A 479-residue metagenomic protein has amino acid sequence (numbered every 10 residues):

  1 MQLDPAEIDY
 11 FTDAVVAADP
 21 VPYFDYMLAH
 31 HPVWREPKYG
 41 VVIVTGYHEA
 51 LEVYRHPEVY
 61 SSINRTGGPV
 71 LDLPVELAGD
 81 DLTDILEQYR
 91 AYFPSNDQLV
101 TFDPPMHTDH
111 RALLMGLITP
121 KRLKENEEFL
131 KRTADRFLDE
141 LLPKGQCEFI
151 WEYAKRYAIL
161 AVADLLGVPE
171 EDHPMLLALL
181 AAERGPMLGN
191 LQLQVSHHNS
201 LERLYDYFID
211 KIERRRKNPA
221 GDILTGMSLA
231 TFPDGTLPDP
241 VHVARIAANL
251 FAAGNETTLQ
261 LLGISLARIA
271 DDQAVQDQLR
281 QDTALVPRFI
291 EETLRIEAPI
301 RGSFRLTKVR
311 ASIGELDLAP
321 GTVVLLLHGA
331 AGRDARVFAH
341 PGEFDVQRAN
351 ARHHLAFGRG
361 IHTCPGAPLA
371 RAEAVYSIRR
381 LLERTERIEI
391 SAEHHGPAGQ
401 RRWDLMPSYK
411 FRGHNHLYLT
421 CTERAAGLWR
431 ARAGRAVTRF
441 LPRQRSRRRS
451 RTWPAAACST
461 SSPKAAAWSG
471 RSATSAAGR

Functional and structural regions predicted by a protein language model:
M1-A433: Cytochrome P450
K38, A455, S475: A short beta-loop-beta micro-motif enriched in histidine and acidic residues
K211-R214, P454-A456, T460: Aromatic-glycine hotspot motif
R268, A457-A465: Short amphipathic alpha-helical elements of helix-turn-helix/winged-helix folds
R424, R445-R448, A465: Intrinsic disorder/low-complexity segments enriched in polar/small residues
A433-A457: Short alpha-helical segments that sit at the start of domains
A465-G478: Short acidic, hydrophobic short linear motifs in intrinsically disordered regions
